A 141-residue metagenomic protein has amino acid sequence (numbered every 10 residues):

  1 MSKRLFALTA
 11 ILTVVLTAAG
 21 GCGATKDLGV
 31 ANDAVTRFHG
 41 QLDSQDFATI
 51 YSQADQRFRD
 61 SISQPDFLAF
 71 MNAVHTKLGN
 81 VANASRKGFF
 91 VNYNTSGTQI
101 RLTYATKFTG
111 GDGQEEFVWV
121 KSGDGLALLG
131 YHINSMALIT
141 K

Functional and structural regions predicted by a protein language model:
M1-G20: Sec-dependent bacterial lipoprotein signal peptides
L5, L12, R37-G40, R57: Short, flexible active-site loop motifs that bind/organize anionic cofactors or intermediates
T17-S44: Short, low-complexity N-terminal intrinsically disordered segments enriched in polar/charged residues
A19-G21, A54, G113: Small side chains
K26-D27, N32-D33, A48-R101, F108: Short solvent-exposed beta->alpha transition segments
G88-K141: Exposed beta-sheet edge and beta->alpha loop/turn motif
